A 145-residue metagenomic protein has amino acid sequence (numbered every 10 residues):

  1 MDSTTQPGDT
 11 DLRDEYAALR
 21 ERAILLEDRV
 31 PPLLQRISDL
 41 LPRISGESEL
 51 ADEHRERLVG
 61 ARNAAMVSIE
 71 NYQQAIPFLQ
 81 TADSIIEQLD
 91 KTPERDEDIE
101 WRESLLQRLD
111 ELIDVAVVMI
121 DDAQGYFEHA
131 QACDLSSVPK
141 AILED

Functional and structural regions predicted by a protein language model:
D2-D145: Long, low-complexity or tandemly repetitive, helically biased scaffold regions used for multimeric assembly/adhesion
